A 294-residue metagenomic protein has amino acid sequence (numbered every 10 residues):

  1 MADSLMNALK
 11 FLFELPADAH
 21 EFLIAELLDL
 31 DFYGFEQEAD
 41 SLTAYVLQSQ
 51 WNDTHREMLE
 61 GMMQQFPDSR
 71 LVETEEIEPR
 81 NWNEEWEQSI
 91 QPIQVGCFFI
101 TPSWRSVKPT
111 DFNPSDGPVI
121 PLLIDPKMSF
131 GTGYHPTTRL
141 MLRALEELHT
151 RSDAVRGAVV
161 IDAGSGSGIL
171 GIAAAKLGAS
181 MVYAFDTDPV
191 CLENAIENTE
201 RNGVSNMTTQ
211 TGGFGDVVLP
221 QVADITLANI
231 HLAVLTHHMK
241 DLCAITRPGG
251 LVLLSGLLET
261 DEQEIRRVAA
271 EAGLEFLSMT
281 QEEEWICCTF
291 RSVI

Functional and structural regions predicted by a protein language model:
L5-D111: N-terminal auxiliary segments of SAM/dcSAM-dependent transferases
K10, F99, P121-D125, D186 (+2 more regions): Conserved beta-strand segments that form the floor/walls of ligand-binding pockets within enzyme and binding domains
R80-A154: SAM-dependent Rossmann-like transferase core, predominantly class I methyltransferases with a strong bias toward
M128, T132-F214, V218-L219: Conserved SAM/SAH cofactor-binding pocket of Class I
R143, T187-I294: S-adenosylmethionine
